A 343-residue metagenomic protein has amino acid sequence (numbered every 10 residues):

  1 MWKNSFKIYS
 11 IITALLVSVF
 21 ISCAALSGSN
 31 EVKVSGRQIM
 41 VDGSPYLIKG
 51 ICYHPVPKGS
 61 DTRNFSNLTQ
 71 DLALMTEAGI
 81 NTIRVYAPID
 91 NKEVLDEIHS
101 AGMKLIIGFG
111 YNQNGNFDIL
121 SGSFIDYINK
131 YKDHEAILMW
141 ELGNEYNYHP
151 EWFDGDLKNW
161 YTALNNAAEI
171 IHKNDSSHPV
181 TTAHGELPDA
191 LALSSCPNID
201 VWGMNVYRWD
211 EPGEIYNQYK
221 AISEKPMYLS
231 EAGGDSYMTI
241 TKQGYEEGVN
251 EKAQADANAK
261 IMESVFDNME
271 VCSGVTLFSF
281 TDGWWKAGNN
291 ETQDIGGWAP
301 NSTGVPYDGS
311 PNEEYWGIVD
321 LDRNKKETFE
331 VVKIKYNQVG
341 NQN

Functional and structural regions predicted by a protein language model:
W2-I12: Bacterial N-terminal signal peptides that target proteins for export
S10-F20: Bacterial N-terminal signal peptides
L26-R37: Short acidic, Pro/Gly- and aromatic-enriched capping/linker segments at domain boundaries
M40-N205, P212-G213, K220-E224: Active-site mouth of glycoside hydrolases
A78, K130-E135, A167-H178, S264-C272 (+1 more regions): A structural motif corresponding to the C-terminal end of an alpha-helix and its immediate exit/capping segment
N147-F153, S223-I261, F278-G288: Active-site clefts of carbohydrate-active enzymes
F278-N343: Aromatic-rich peripheral "rim/lid" segments of glycoside hydrolase catalytic domains that contact and position glycan
